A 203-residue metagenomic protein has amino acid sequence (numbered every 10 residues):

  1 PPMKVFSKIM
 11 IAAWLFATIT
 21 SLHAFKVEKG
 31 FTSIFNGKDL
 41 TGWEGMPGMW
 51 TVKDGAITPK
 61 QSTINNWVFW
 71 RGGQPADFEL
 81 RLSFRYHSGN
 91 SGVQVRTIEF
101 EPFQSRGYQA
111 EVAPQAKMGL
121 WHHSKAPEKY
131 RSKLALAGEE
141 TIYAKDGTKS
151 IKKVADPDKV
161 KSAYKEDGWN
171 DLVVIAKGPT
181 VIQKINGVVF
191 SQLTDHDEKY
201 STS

Functional and structural regions predicted by a protein language model:
P1-I11: Bacterial N-terminal signal peptides that target proteins for export
M10-S21: Bacterial N-terminal signal peptides
L22-S203: Carbohydrate-interacting regions of secretory-pathway proteins
